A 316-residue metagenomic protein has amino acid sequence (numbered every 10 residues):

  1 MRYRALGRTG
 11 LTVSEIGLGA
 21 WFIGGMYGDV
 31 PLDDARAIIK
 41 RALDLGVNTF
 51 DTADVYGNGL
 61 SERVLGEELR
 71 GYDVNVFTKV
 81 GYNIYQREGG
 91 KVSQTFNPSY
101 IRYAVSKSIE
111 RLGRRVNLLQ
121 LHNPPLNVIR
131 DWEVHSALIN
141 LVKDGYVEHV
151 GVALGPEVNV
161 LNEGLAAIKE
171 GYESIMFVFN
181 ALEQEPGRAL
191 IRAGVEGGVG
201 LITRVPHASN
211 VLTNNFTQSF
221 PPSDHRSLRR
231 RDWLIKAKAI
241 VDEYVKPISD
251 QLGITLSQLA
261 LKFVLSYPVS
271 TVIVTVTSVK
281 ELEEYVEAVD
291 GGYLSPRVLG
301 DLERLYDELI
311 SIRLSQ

Functional and structural regions predicted by a protein language model:
M1-N75: N-terminal binding-site loop/beta-alpha segment at the start of enzyme catalytic domains that lines or forms
L6, L18, A35, F50 (+8 more regions): Conserved, mostly hydrophobic/aromatic
R8, G66-N75, I109-R114, V142 (+1 more regions): Acidic (Asp/Glu)-rich catalytic clusters
W21-D33, E88-S99, L126-N127: Active-site mouth loops of central-metabolism enzymes
D29-A42, F96-R111, E157-A166: Short, acidic/polar
V74-Q86: A short, structured active-site edge motif that brings together acidic residues
I109-R130: Active-site groove signature of glycoside hydrolases
P124-S315: Beta/alpha (TIM)-barrel catalytic core signal, keyed to glycine-rich beta->alpha loops juxtaposed to Asp/Glu that bind
